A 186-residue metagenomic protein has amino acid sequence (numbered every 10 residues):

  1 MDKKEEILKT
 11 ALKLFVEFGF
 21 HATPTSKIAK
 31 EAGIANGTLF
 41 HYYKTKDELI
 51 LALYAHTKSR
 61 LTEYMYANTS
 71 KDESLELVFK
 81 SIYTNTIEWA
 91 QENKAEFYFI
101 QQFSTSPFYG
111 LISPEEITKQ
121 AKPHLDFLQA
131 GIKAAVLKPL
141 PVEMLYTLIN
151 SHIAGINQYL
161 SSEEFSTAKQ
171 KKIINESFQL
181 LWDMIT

Functional and structural regions predicted by a protein language model:
E5, K9, K13, D47 (+12 more regions): Generic detection of well-ordered alpha-helical segments
E6, L14-E48, A52: Helix-turn-helix
E17-F18, N93, A134: Short coil/turn segments at alpha/beta junctions that flank glycine-rich nucleotide-binding fingerprints
H21-A22, K71, K138: Flexible coil/turn residues that form the inter-helical turn or adjacent wing/linker of helix-turn-helix
Y43, Q101-P107: Short helix-capping/turn signature of helix-turn-helix
A52, Y66-E92, L145-I149: Hydrophobic alpha-helical connector segments
S59-T62, Y66, Y109-V136, E143-T147: Amphipathic alpha-helical packing segments from all-alpha helical-bundle domains
Y98-Q102, K133-Q179: Hydrophobic/aromatic-rich alpha-helical bundle segments in the mid-to-C-terminal region
